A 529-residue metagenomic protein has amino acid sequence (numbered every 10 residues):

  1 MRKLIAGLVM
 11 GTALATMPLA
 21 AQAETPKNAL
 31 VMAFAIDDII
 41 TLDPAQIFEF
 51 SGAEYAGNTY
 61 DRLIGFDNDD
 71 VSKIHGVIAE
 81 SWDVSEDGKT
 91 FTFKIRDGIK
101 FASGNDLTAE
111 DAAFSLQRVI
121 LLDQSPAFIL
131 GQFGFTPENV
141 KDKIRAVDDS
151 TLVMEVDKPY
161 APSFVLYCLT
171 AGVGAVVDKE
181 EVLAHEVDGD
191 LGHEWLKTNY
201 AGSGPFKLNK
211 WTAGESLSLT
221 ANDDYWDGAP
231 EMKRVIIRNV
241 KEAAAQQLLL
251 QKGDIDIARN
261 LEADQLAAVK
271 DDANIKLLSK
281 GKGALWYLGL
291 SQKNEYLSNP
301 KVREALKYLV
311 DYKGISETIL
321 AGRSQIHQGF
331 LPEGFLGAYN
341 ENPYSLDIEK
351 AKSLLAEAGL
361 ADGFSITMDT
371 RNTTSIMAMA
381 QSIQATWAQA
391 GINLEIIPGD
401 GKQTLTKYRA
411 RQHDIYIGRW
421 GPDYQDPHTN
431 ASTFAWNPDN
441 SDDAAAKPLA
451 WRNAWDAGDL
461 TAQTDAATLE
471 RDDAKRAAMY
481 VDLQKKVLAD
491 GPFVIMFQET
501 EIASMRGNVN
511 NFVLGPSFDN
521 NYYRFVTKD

Functional and structural regions predicted by a protein language model:
V31, T108-Q117, D149-E155, P159 (+7 more regions): Alpha-helical secondary-structure segments
A33-E86, Q117, N199-S203: N-terminal lobe/hinge region of extracytoplasmic solute-binding protein
D37-A53, I78, N105, P162-A175 (+4 more regions): A structural "hinge/loop" feature
F50-E54, T212, S216, L309-A338 (+2 more regions): Detector for C-terminal structural segments
N68-D69, T170-P230, R234, I348-E349 (+1 more regions): Gly/Pro-rich hinge or "lid" segments in bacterial periplasmic/extracellular proteins
E80-P126, V153-E155, Q246-L249, Y296: Aromatic- and charge-enriched surface segment that lines or borders ligand/interaction sites
K94, G131-A184: Surface-exposed binding/hinge segments that line and control ligand-binding clefts or catalytic entry sites
E194, N222-A268, N393: Ligand-site clamp/hinge motif
